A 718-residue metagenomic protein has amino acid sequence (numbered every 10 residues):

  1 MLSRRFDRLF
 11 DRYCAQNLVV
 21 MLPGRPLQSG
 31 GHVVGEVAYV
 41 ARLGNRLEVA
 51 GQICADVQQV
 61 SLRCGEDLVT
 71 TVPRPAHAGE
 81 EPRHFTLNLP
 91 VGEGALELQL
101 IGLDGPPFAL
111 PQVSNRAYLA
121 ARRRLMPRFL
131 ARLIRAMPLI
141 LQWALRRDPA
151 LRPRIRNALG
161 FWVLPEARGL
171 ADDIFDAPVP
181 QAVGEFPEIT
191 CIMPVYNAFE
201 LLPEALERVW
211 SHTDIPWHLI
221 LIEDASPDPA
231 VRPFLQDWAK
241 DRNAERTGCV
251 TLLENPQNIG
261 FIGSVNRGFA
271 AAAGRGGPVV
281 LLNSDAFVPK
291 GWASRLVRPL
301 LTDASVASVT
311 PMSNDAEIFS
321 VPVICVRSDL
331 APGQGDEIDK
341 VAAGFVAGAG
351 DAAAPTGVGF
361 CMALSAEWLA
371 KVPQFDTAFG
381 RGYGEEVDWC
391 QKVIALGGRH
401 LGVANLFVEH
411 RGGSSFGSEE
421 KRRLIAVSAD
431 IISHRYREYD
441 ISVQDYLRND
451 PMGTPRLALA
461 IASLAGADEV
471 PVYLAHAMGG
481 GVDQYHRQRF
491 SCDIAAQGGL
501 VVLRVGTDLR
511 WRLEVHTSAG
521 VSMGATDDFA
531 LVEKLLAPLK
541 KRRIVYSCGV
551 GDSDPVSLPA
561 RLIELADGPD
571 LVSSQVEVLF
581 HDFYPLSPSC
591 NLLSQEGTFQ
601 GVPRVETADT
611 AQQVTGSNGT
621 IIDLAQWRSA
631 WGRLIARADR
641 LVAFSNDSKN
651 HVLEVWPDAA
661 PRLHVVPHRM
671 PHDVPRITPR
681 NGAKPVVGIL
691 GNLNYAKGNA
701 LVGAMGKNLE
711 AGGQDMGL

Functional and structural regions predicted by a protein language model:
L2-R42, D104-E188, E200, I338-G344 (+9 more regions): Non-catalytic membrane-proximal stalk/linker segments that position and tether the catalytic domains
E207-P216: Short, acidic, metal-binding catalytic loop of nucleotide-sugar glycosyltransferases
E223-F234, Q257: A conserved acidic beta->alpha catalytic loop
G263, D329-E367: A recurrent flexible, glycine/aromatic-enriched loop bordering the glycosyltransferase active site that acts as
A286-S328: Conserved donor NDP-sugar-binding/catalytic core segment of glycosyltransferases
A354-M362, A366, A370-E409: Donor nucleotide-sugar recognition loop
I563-D567, G601-L641: Membrane-proximal helix-turn-helix segments that form the acceptor-binding/catalytic region of lipid-linked
E654, H668-V674, P679-L718: Conserved catalytic-core segment of nucleotide-activated headgroup transferases in glycan assembly
